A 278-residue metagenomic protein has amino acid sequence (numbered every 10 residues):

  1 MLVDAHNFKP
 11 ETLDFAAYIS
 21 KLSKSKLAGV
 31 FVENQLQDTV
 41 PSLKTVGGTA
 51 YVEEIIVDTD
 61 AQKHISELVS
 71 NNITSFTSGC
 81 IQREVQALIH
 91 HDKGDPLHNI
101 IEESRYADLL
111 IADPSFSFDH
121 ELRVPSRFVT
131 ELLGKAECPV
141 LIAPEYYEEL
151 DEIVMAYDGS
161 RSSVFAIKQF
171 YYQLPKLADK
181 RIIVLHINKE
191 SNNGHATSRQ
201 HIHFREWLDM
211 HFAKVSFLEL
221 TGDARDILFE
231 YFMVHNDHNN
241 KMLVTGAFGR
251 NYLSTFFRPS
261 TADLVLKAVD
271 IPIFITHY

Functional and structural regions predicted by a protein language model:
M1-I55, K135, E148-E219, D237-N240: Small/aliphatic-rich secondary-structure junction motif
V3-N7, E67, H91, H120 (+2 more regions): Residue-level marker of alpha-helix boundaries and capping positions
K9, V69, H90-K93, L122 (+3 more regions): A conditional alpha-helix N-cap/helix-loop micro-motif detector
K9-F15, S20-K21, I89, L97-Y146 (+1 more regions): Gly/Ser-rich helix-loop-strand patches that form or flank binding pockets for ribonucleotide-derived cofactors
N34-T39, K63, L68-L110, M210-L243 (+2 more regions): Structural beta-alpha unit
Y51-E67: A short acidic, glycine-rich active-site loop that binds or catalyzes chemistry on phosphate/adenosine moieties
V57-A61, D92, M155: Short amphipathic alpha-helical segments at helix-loop
